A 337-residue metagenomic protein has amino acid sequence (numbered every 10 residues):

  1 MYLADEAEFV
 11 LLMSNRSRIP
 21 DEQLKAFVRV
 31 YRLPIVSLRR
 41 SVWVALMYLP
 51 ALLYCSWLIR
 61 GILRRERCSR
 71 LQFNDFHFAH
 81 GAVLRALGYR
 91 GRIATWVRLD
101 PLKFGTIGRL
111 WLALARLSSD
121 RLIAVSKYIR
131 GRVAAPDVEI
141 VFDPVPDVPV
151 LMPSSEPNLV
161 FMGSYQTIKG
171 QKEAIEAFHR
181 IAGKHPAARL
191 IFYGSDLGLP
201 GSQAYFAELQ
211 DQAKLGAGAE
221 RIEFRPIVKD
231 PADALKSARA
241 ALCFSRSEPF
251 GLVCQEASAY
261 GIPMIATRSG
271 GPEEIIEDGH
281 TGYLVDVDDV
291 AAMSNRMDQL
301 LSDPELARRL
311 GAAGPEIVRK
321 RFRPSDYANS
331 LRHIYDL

Functional and structural regions predicted by a protein language model:
P20-L24, I191-A219: Short, structured helix-loop element that forms part of the nucleotide-activated donor/catalytic region
L52-C55, F73-A79, V97: Short His-centered aromatic/hydrophobic patch
Y128, P144: Carbohydrate-associated surface elements
L151-K169, I175-H179, L190-Y193: Conserved donor-binding/catalytic core segment of Leloir-type glycosyltransferases
I227, R246: Aromatic "clamp/platform" in nucleotide-sugar-dependent glycosyltransferases that forms part of the donor/acceptor
P263-A266: Short hydrophobic beta-strand element within catalytic cores of glycosyltransferases and related nucleotide-activated
D278-G279, Y283-V290, Q299-P304: Conserved acidic donor-binding segment of nucleotide-sugar-dependent glycosyltransferases
A292, Q299, L306-K320, Y327-S330: A short, well-ordered alpha-helix in the C-terminal region of glycosyltransferases
